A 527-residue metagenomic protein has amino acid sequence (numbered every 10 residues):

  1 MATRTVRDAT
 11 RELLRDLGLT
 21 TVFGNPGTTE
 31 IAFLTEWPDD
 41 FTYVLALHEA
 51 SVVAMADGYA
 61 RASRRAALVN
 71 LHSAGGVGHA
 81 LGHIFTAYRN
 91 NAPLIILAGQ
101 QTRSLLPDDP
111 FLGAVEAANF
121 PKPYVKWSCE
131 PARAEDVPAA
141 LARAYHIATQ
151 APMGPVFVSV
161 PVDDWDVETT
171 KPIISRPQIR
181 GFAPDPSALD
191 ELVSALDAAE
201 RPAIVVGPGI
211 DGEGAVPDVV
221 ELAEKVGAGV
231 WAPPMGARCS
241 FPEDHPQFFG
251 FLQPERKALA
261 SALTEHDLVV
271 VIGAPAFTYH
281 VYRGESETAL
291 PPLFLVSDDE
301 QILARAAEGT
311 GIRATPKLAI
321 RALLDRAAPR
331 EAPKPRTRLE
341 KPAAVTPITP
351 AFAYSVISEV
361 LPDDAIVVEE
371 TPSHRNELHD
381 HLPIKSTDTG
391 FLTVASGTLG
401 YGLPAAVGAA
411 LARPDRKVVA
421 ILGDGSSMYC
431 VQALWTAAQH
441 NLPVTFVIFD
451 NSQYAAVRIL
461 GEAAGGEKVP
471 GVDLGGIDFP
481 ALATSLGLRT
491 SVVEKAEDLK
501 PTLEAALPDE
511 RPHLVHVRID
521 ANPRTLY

Functional and structural regions predicted by a protein language model:
M1-T5, E135, K171, T288-R375 (+2 more regions): Phosphate/pyrophosphate-binding active-site segments
A2-A328, V360-D363, T436, P443-F446 (+1 more regions): N-terminal alpha/beta PP-like core and its mobile active-site loop of ThDP/TPP-dependent enzymes
V6-T20, G24-T29, F33-T35, P335-A410 (+1 more regions): Active-site diphosphate/adenylate-binding microenvironment
P26-G27, A98, V162, P234 (+4 more regions): Short, small-residue-rich loop/turn micro-motifs
E30, E49-A54, V77, H374-N376 (+2 more regions): Short acidic loop-to-helix transition motifs that present clustered carboxylates
L97, L105-G113, P254, E265 (+3 more regions): Thiamine diphosphate
Y124, R336-T337, L486: Bateman (tandem CBS) regulatory domains
